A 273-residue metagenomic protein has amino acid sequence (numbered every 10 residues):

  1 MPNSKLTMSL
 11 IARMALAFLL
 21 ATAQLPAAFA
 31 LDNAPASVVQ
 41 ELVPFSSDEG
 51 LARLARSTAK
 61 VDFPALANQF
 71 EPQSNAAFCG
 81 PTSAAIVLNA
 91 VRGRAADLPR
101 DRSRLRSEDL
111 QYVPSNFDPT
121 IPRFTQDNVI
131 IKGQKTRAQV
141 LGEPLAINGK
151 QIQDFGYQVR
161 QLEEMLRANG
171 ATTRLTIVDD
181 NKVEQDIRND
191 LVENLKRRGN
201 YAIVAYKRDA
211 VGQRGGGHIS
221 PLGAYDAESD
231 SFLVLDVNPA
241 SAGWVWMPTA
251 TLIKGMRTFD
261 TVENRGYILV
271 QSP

Functional and structural regions predicted by a protein language model:
M1-M8: N-terminal secretory signal peptides that target proteins for export/translocation
I11-A23: Bacterial N-terminal signal peptides
A28-F155: Active-site-adjacent structural segments surrounding the nucleophilic cysteine of cysteine proteases and isopeptidases
D109-G217, G223-G266: Conserved active-site-adjacent core of cysteine acyl-enzyme catalytic domains
A224, V270-P273: Short beta-strand-to-coil "C-cap" segments at the C-terminal boundary of structured domains/repeats, marking
